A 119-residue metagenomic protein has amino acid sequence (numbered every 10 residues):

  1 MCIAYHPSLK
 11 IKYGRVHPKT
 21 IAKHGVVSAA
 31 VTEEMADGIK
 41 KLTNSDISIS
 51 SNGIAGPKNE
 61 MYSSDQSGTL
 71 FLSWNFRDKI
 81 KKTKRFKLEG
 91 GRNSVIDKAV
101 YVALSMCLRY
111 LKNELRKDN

Functional and structural regions predicted by a protein language model:
M1-N119: Short alpha-helical segments enriched in small residues
